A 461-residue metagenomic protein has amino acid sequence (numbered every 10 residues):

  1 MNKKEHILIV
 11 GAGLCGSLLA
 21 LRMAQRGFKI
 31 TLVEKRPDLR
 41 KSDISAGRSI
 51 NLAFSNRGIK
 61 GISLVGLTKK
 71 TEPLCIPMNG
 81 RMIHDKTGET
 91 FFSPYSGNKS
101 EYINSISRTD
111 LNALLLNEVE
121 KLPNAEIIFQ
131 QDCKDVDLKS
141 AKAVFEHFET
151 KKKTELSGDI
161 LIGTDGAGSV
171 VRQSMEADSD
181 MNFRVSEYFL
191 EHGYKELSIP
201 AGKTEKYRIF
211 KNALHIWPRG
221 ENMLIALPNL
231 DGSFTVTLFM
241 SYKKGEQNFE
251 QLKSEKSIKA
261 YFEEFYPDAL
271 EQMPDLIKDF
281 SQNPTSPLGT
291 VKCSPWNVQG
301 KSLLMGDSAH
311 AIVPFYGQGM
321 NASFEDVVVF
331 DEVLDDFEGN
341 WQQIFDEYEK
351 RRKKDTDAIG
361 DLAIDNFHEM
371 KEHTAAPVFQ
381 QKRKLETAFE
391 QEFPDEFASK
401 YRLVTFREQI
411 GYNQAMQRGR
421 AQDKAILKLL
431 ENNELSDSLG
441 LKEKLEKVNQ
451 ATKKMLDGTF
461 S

Functional and structural regions predicted by a protein language model:
N2-G13: Beta1/beta-strand and adjacent pyrophosphate-binding region of the FAD-binding site in flavoprotein oxidoreductases
I7-I9, I30, S302: Conserved hydrophobic helix-helix packing surfaces used for dimerization/oligomerization
A12-Q25, I162-G163, L197, P284-A375 (+1 more regions): Conserved mid-domain beta->alpha element of the FAD-binding
C15, D38, G168: Conserved Rossmann-like nucleotide-cofactor binding loop
A24-G47: Glycine-rich FAD pyrophosphate-binding loop
S42-E118: Active-site-adjacent segment of FAD-dependent monooxygenases/related oxidoreductases
N117, L122, Q131-D135, S140-L288 (+1 more regions): Conserved FAD-binding catalytic core of PHBH/FMO-like flavoproteins
E332-S461: C-terminal helical "tail/cap" subdomain of flavin- and related membrane-associated enzymes
